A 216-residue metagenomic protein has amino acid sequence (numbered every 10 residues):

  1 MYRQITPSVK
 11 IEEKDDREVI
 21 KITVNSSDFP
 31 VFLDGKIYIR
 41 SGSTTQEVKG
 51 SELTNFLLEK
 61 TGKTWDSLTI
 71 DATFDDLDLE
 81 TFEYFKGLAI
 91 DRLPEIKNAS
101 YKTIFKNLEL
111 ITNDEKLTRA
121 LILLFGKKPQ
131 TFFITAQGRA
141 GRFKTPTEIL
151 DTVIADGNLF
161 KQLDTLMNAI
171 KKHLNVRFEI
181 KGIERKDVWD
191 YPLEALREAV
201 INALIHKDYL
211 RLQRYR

Functional and structural regions predicted by a protein language model:
M1-Y38, F125-G126: Divalent-cation
S27-F29, K36, S41-R216: Active-site helix-to-loop segments that bind/position phosphate- or nucleotide-bearing substrates and donors across
